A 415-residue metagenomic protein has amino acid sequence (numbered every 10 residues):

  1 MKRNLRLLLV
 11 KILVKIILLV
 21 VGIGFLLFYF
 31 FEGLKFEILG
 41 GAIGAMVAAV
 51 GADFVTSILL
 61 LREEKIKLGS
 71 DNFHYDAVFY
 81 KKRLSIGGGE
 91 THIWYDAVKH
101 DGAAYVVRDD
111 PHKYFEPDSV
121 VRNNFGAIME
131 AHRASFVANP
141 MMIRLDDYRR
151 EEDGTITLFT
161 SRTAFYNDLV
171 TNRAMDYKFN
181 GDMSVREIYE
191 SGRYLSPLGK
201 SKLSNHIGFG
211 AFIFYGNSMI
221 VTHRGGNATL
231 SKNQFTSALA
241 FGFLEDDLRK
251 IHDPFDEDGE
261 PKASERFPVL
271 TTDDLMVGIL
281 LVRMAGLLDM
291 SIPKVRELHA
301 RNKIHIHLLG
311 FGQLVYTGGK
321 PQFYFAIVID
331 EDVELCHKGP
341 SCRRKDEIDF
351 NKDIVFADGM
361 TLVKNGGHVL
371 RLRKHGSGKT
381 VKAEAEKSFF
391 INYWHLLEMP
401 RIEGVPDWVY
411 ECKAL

Functional and structural regions predicted by a protein language model:
K2-F28, L39-A285, D289-L415: N-terminal leader/linker segments that precede catalytic domains of diphosphate-processing enzymes
F31-F36: Transmembrane helix interruption/hinge and helix-loop junction motifs
